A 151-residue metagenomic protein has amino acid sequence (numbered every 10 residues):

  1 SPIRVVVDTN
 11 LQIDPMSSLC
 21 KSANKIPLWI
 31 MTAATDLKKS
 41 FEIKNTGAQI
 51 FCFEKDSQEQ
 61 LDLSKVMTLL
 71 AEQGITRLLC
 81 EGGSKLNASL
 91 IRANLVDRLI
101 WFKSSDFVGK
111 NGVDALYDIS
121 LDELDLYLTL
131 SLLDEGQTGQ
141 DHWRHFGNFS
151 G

Functional and structural regions predicted by a protein language model:
S1-G151: Enzymes that bind and transform nitrogen-containing heteroaromatic metabolites
